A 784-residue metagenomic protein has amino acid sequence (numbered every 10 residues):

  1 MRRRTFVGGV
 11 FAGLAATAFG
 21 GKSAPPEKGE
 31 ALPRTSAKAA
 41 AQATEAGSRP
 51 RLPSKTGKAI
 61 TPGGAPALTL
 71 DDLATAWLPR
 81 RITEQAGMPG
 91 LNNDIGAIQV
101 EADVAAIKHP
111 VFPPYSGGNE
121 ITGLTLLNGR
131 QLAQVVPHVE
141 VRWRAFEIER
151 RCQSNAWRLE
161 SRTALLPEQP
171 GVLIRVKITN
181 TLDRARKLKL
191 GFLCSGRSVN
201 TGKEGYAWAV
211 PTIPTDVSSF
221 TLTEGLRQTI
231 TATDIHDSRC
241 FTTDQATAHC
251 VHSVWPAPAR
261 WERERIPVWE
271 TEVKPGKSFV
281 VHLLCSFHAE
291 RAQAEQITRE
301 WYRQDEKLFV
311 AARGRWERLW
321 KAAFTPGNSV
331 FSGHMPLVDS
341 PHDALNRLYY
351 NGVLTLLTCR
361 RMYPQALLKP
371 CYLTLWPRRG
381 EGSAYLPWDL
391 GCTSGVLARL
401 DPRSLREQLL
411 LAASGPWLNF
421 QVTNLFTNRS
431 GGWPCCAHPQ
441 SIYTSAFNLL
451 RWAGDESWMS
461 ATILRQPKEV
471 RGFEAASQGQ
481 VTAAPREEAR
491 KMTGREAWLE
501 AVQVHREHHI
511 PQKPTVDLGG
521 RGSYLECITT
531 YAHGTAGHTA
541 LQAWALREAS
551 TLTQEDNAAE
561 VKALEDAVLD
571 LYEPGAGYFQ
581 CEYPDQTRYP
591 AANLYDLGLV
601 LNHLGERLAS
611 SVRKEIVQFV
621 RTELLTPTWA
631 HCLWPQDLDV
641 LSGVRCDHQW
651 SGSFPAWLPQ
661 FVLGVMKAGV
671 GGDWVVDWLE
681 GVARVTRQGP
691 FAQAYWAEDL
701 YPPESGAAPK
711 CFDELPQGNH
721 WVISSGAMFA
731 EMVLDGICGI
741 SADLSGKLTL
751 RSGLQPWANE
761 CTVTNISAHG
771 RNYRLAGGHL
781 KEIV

Functional and structural regions predicted by a protein language model:
T5-S23: N-terminal export signals
F19-A31, A39: Signal peptide processing junction and immediate N-terminal pro/mature segment of secreted/exported proteins
L32-A344, K667-G671, V722-M728, D735 (+1 more regions): Terminal accessory carbohydrate-recognition/targeting modules of carbohydrate-active enzymes
N180, E381-D517, A536-A543, S651-V665 (+3 more regions): Aromatic-rich carbohydrate-recognition surfaces in CAZymes
D339-Q365, R399, W417, F447-G537 (+4 more regions): Active-site acid/base region of carbohydrate-active enzymes
L368-S383, T423-S445, A483, P511-T535 (+4 more regions): Carbohydrate-binding/catalytic loop surfaces
A558-D585, S611-G770: Non-catalytic carbohydrate-binding regions of carbohydrate-active enzymes
